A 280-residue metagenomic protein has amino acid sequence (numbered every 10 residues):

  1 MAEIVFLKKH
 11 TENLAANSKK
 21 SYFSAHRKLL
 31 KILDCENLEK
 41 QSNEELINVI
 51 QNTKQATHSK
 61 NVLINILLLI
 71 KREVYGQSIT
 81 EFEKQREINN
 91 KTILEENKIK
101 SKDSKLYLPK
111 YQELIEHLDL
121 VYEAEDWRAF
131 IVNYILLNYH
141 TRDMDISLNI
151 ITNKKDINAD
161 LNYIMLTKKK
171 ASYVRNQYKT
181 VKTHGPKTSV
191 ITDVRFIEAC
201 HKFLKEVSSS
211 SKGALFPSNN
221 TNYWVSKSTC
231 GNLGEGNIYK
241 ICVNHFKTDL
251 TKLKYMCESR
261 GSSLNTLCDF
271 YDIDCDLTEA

Functional and structural regions predicted by a protein language model:
M1-T11: N-terminal DNA-binding module of tyrosine recombinases/phage integrases
T11-Q85, W224-S226, G236-N237: Non-catalytic DNA-binding core/recognition domains of DNA-processing enzymes
I79-H117: Flexible interdomain linker/hinge and immediately adjacent N-terminus of the catalytic tyrosine-recombinase domain
P109-M144: Basic, Lys/Arg- and aromatic-enriched nucleic-acid-binding interface segment
I146, V243, K247-S262: Active-site-proximal segment of tyrosine recombinases
L148-S189: Conserved tyrosine-mediated DNA breakage-rejoining catalytic core shared by Y-recombinases
P186-C242, K247: Active-site/catalytic core of tyrosine-dependent DNA strand-transfer enzymes
L253, E258-A280: Catalytic-site neighborhood detector that most strongly recognizes the C-terminal catalytic loop/helix of tyrosine
